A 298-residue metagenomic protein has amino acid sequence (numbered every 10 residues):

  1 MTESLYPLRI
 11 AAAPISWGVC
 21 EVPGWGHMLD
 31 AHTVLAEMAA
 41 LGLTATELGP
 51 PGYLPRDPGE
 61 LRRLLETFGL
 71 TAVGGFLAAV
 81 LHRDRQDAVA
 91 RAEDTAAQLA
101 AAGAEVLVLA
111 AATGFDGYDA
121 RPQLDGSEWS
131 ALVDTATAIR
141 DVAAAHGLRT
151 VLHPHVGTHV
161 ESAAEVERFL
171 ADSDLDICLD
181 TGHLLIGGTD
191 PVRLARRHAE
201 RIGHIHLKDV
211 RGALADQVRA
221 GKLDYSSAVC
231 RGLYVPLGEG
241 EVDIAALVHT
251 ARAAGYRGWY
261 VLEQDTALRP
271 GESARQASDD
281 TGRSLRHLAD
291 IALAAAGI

Functional and structural regions predicted by a protein language model:
M1-V106, V133, T137, A143-A144 (+4 more regions): N-terminal pre-domain/capping segments
E3, D84-C178, I186, R257: Active-site acidic/histidine proton-transfer and metal-coordination neighborhood in alpha/beta enzyme cores
R9-P14, V73, E105-A112, R201-R211 (+1 more regions): Non-cysteine beta-strand/loop elements that form the S-adenosyl-L-methionine
A12, A45-T46, D134-E241, A292-A295: Acidic/histidine-rich catalytic cores of soluble enzymes
I15-G18, G49-P51, L77-H82, A112-G114 (+5 more regions): Active-site beta-loop-alpha junctions enriched in small/polar residues
Y53, V261-D279: A short, acidic, flexible beta-alpha connecting loop/helix-capping segment that sits on the rim of active
R56, F76-D94, T113-E128, A220 (+2 more regions): Surface-exposed, active-site-proximal loop segments in enzymatic domains
E239-A253: A short, acidic, amphipathic alpha-helical segment used as a generic capping/interface helix at domain edges
